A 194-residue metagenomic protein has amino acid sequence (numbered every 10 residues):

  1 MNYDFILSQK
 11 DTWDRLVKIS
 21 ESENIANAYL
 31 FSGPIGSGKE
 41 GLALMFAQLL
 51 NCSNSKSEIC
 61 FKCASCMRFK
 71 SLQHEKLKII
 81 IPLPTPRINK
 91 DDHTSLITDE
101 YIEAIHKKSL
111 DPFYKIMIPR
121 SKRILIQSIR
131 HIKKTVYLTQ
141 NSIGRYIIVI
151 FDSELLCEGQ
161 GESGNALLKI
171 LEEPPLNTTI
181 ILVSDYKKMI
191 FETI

Functional and structural regions predicted by a protein language model:
N2-E162: Clamp-loader machinery-focused feature within the broader ASCE/P-loop NTPase space
S71-Q73, P174, I194: Short, structurally constrained coil/turn elements that cap an alpha-helix or connect an alpha-helix to the following
Y137, G164-I181: Conserved catalytic/switch belt of AAA+ P-loop NTPases
I147-V149, I181, T193-I194: Hydrophobic aliphatic residue packing
L155, E173-F191: Sensor-1/coupling segment of RecA-like P-loop NTPase cores
G159-L171, K187-I194: Short regulatory helix/loop adjacent to the ATP-binding pocket of P-loop NTPases
